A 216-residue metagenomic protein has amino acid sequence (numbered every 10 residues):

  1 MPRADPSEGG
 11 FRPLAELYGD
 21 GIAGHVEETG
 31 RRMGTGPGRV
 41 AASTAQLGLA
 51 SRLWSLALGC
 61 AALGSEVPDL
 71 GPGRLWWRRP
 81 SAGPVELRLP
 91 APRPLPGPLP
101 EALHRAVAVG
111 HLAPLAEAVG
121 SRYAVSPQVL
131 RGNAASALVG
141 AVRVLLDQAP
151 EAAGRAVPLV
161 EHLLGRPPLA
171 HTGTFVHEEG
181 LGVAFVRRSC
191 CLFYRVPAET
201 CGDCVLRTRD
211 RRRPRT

Functional and structural regions predicted by a protein language model:
M1-D20, D210-T216: Actinobacteria-biased recognition of intrinsically disordered, low-complexity terminal regions
E8, T172, C190-C191: Generic intrinsically disordered, low-complexity segments enriched for polar/acidic and small residues
R12-L181: Hydrophobic, aromatic-lined core segments that form the binding pocket/scaffold for planar heteroaromatic ligands
A62, D147, C204, P214-T216: A generic "cationic amphipathic patch" detector
A184: Conserved functional hotspots at enzyme active or ligand-binding sites that engage polyanionic ligands
R187-R209: Local cysteine-cluster metal-coordination motifs and their immediate loop/turn environment, predominantly Fe-S cluster
